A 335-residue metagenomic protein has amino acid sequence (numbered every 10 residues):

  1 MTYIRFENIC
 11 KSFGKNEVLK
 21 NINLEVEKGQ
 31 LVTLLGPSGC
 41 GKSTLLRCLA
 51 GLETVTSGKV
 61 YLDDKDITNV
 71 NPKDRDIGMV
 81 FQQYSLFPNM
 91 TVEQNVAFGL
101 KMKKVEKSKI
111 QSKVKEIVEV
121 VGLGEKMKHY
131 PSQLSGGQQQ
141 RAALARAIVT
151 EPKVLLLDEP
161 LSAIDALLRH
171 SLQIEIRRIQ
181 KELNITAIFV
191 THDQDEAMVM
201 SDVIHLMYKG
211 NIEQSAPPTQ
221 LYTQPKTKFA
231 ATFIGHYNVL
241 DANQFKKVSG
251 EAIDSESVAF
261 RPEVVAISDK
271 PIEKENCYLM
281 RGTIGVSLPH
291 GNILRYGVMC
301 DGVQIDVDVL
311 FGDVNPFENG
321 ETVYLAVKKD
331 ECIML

Functional and structural regions predicted by a protein language model:
R5, E25, Y61, Y324-A326: ABC ATPase nucleotide-binding domain
I22-T33, F87: Pre-Walker A (P-loop) beta-loop-beta motif of ABC nucleotide-binding domains
L31, V70-K226: ABC ATPase nucleotide-binding domains
L35-P37: The feature captures the beta-strand-to-loop junction immediately N-terminal to the Walker
A50: Helix-to-loop junction immediately C-terminal to a conserved catalytic motif
G58-D66: Conserved ABC transporter NBD signature motif
V248-L335: Non-catalytic connector elements of ABC transporters
